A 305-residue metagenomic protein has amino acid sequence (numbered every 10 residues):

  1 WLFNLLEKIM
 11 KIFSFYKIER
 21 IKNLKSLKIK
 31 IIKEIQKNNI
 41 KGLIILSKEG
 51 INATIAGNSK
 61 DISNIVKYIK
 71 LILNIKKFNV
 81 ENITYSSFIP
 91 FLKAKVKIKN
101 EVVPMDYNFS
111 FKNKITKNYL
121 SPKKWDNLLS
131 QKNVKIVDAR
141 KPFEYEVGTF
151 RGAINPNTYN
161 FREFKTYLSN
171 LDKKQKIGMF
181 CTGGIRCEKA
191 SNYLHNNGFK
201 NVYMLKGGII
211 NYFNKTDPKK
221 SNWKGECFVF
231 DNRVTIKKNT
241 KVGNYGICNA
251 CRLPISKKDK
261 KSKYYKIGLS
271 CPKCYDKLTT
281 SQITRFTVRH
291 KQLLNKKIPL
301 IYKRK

Functional and structural regions predicted by a protein language model:
W1-I9: Short, Lys/Arg-enriched N-terminal segments with co-localized hydrophobic residues within the first ~10-30 amino acids
K11-N118, D126, K141-K176, I185-K305: Rhodanese-like catalytic fold shared by cysteine-dependent sulfurtransferases and DSP/PTP-type phosphatases
K123, K132: Glycine-rich active-site/cofactor-binding loop and its immediate structural neighborhood
I136-D138: Structural scaffold elements adjacent to functional motifs in cytosolic proteins
T182: Substrate-contacting helices/loops that form the catalytic groove of nucleic-acid and nucleotide-polymer processing
